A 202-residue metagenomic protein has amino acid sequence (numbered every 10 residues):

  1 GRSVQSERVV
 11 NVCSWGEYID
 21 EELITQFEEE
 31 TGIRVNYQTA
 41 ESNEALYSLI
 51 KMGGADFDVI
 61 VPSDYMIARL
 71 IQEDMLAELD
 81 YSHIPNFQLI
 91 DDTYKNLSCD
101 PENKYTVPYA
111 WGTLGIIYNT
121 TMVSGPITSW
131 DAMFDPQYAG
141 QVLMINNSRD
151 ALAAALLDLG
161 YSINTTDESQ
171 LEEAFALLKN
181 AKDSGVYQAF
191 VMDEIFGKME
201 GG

Functional and structural regions predicted by a protein language model:
S3-R69, F196-G197: Early extracytoplasmic/lumenal segment of secretory-pathway proteins
C13, Y18, D56, V61-G201: Extracytoplasmic ligand-binding site segments that recognize negatively charged/polar headgroups
